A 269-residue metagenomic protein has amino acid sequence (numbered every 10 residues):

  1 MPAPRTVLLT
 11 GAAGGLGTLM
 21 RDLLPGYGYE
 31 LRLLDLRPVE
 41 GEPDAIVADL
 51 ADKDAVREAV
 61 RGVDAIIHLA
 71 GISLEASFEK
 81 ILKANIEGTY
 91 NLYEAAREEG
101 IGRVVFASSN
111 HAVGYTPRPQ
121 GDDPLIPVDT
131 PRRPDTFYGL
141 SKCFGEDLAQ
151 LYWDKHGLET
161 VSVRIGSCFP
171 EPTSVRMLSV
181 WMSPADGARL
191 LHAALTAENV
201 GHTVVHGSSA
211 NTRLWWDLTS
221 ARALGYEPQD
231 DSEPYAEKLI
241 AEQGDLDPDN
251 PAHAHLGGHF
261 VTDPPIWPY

Functional and structural regions predicted by a protein language model:
R5-Y27: N-terminal Rossmann NAD(P)H-binding glycine-rich loop of SDR-like oxidoreductase domains
E40, A48-A84: NAD(P)H-binding glycine-rich loop region in Rossmannoid oxidoreductase-like domains and their noncatalytic homologs
A51, K80-N91, E99, T136 (+2 more regions): Glycine-rich NAD(P)-binding loop of the Rossmann-fold in SDR/ketoreductase-type enzymes
E75, N110-D123, F137, C143 (+1 more regions): Conserved catalytic-site region of short-chain dehydrogenase/reductase
K83, Q120-G157: Catalytic helix-loop patch of NAD(P)-dependent Rossmann-fold dehydrogenases
N91-R132: Conserved Rossmann-fold NAD(P)-dependent oxidoreductase catalytic core, especially the SDR/UDP-sugar
D154, I165-E171, W181-H202, A210: Alpha-helical substrate-binding/gating segment
V204, A210-E227, E242-P268: Conserved C-terminal active-site "lid" loop/helix of NAD(P)H-dependent oxidoreductases that clamps the redox cofactor
